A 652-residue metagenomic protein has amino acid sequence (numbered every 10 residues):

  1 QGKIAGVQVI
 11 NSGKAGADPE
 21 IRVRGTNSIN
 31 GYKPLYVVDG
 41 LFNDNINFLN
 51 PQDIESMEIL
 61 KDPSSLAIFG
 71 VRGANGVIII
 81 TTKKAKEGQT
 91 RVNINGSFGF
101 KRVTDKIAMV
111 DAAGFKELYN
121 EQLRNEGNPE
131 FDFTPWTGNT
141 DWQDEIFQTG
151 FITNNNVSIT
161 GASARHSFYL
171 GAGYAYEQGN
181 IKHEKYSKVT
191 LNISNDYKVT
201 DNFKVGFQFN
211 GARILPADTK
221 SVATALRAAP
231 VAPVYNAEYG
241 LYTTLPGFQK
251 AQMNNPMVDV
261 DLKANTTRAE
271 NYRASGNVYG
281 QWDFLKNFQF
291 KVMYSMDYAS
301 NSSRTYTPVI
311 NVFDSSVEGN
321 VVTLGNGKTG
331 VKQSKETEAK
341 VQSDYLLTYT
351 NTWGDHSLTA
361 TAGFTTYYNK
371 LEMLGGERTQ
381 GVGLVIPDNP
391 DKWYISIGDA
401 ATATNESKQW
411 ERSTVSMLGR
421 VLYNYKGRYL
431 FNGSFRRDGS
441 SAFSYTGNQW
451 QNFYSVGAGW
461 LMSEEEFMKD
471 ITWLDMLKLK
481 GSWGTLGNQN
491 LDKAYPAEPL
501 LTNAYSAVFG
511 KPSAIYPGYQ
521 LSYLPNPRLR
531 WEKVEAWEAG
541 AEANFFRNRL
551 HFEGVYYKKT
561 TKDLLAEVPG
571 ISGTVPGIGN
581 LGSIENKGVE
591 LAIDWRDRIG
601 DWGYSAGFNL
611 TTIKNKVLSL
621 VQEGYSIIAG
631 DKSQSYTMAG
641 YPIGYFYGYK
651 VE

Functional and structural regions predicted by a protein language model:
K3, D39-A67: Short acidic/polar hinge/loop motifs at secondary-structure boundaries that mediate gating or recognition
K3-G6, K14-E20, S28-N30, P34 (+6 more regions): Residues embedded in well-ordered regular secondary structure
G6-Q8, S28-N30, N43-N45, P63-I68 (+9 more regions): Short beta-strands and strand-coil junctions in structured, solvent-facing domains, enriched
Q8, E20-R24, P34-D39, S56-L60 (+4 more regions): Soluble periplasmic/extracytoplasmic beta-strand elements of cell-envelope proteins
I10-A17, L49-Q52, F69-A74, E184-S187 (+2 more regions): Short, glycine-/polar-rich solvent-exposed loops and beta-turns at beta-strand/coil boundaries
N11, V23-N27, V38-D39, K61 (+10 more regions): Flexible glycine-/small-residue-rich
K33, L123, G150-T153, K188 (+5 more regions): Extracellular/periplasmic, surface-exposed regions of secreted and cell-surface proteins
